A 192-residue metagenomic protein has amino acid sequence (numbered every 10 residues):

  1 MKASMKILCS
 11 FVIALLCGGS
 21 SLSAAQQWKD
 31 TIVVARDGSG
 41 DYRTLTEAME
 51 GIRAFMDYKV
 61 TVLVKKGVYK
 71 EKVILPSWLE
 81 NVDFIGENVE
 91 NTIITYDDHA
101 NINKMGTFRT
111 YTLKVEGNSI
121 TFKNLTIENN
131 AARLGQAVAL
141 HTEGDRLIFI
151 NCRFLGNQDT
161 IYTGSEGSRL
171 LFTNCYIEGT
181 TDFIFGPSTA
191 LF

Functional and structural regions predicted by a protein language model:
M1-S10: Bacterial N-terminal signal peptides that target proteins for export
C9-G19: Bacterial N-terminal signal peptides
S23-A25: Boundary at the C-terminal end of the N-terminal hydrophobic targeting segment
K29-L63: Acidic Gly/Asp/Thr-rich repetitive segments characteristic of extracellular carbohydrate-active and adhesion proteins
R36-G38, K59-T61, K66, E80-Q136: Right-handed parallel beta-helix/beta-spiral solenoid domain characteristic of secreted/periplasmic
R43, V62, V73, V82 (+6 more regions): Solenoid scaffold repeats with emphasis on beta-solenoid/beta-helix
R43-A54, K70-W78, Y162-E166, F183-S188: Short, T/G/N/S-enriched strand-turn elements that build extracellular solenoid repeat scaffolds
G106, E116-F192: Right-handed parallel beta-helix
